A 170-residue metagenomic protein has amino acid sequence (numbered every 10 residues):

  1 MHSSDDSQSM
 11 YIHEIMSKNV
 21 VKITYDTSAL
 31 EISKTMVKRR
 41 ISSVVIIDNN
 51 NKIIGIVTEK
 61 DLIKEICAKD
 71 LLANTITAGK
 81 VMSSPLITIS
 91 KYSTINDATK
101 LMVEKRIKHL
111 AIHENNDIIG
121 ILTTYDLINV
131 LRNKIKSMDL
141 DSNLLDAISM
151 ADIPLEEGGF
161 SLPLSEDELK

Functional and structural regions predicted by a protein language model:
M1-K170: Tandem CBS (Cystathionine beta-synthase) repeat/Bateman regulatory domains
